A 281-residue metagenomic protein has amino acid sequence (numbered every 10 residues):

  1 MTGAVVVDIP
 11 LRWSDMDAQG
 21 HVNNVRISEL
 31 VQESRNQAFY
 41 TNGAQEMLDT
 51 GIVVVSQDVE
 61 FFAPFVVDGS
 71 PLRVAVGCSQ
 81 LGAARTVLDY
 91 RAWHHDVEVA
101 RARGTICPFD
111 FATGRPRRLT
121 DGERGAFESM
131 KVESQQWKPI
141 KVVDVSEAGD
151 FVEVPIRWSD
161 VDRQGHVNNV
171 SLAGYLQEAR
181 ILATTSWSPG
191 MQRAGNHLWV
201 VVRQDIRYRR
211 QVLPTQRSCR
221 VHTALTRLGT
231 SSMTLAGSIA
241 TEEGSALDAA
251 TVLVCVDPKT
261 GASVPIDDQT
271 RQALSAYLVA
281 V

Functional and structural regions predicted by a protein language model:
M1-L72, R118, T185, A262-V281: Hydrophobic, helix-prone linear segments
M1-Q37, V132-S188: Catalytic strand-loop segment that frames the active site of acyl-thioester-processing enzymes
V5-V7, F61-P71, A75-S146, L213-T215 (+1 more regions): HotDog/MaoC-like acyl-thioester-processing domains
V6, W13, S56, V87 (+3 more regions): Short coil/loop residues immediately preceding or within conserved phosphate-binding loops of NTP-utilizing enzyme
I9-L11, E29, V59, V76 (+6 more regions): Preference for bulky hydrophobic residues occupying beta-strand positions in well-ordered beta-sheet regions
V22, I52-V54, V99, V167 (+2 more regions): A broad, structural micro-motif
S159-V254, P258: Structured core of small recognition/catalytic domains
